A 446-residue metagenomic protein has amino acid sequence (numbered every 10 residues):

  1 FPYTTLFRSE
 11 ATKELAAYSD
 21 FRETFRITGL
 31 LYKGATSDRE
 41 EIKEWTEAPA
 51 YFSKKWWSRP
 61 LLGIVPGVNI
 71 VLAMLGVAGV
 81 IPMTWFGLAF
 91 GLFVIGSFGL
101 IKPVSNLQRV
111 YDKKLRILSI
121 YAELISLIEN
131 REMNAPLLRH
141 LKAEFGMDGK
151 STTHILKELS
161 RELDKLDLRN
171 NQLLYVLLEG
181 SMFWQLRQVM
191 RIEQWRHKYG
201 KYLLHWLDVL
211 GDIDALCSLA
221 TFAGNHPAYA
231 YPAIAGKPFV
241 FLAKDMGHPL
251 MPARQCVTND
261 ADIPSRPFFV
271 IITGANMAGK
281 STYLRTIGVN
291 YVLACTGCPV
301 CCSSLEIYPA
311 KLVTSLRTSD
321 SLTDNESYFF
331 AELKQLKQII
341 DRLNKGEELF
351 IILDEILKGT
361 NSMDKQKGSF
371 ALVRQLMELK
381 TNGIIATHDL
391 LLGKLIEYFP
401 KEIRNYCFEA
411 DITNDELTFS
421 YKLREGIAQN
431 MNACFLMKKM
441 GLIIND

Functional and structural regions predicted by a protein language model:
F1, Y51-L210: A conserved P-loop NTPase coupling/switch region
Y3-L6: Short, small-residue-biased leader/transition segments that mark boundaries at the very start of proteins
A11, L15, W45-Y51, G67 (+11 more regions): Generic, well-ordered alpha-helical scaffold segments in large soluble proteins
L15-E47: Short, charged cytosolic
D20-E23, E129-E132, P136, C217 (+1 more regions): Long, hydrophobic, amphipathic alpha-helical segments used as structural scaffolds
T24-G29, L137, Q172, M190 (+1 more regions): Short coil/turn segments at secondary-structure boundaries
L88-F90, G99-L100, L219-D446: ATPase nucleotide-binding head domains, primarily ABC-like/P-loop NTPase cores
R187-M190, K201-L207, G211-L216, A220-A223 (+1 more regions): Long, K/E/R/D-enriched contiguous segments that form extended
